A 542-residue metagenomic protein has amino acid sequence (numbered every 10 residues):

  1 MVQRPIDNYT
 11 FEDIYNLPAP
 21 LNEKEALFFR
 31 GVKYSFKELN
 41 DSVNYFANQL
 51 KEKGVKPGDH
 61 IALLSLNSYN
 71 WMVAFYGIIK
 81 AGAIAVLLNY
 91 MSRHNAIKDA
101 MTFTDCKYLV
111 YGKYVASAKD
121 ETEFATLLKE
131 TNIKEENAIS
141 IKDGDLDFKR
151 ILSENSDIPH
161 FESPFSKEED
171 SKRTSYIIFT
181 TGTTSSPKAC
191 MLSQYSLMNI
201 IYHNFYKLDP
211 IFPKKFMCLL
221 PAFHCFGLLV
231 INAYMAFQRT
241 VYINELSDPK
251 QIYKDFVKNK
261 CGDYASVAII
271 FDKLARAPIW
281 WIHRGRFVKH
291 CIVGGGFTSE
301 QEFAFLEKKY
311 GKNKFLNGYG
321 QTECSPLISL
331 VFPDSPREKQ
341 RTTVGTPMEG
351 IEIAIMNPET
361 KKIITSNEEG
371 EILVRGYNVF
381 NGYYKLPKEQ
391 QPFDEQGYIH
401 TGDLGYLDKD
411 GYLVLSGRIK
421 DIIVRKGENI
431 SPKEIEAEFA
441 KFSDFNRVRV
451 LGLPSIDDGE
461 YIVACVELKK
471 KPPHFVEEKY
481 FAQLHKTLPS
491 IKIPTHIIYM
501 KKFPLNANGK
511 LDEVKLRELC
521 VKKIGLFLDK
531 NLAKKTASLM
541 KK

Functional and structural regions predicted by a protein language model:
N8, E23, A138, S156-F179 (+2 more regions): Conserved pre-ATP/AMP-binding loop-to-beta segment of ANL
V32, A47-N95, L219, N429 (+1 more regions): Conserved AMP-binding/adenylate-forming
S35-K37, S175-N199: Conserved AMP-binding A3 loop
K98-D99, G376, N381-G382, L404-K492 (+1 more regions): AMP-binding/adenylate-forming catalytic core of the ANL superfamily
V115-S171, A277: ANL superfamily adenylate-forming
I141, K486-K510, F527-K541: AMP-binding/adenylate-forming catalytic domain of the ANL superfamily
M198-K215, F223-A265, A277-P278: Conserved AMP-binding/adenylation subdomain of ANL enzymes
C261-A265, A275-K339, E352: Gly/Ser/Thr-rich phosphate-binding loop
